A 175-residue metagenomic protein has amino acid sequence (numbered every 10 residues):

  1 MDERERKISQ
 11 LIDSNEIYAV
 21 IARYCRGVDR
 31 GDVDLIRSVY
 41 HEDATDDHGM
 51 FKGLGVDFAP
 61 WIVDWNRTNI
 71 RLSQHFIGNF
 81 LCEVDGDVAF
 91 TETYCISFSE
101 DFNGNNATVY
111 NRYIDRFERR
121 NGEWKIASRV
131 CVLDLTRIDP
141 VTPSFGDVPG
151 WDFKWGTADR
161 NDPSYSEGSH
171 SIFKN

Functional and structural regions predicted by a protein language model:
M1-R30, D34-S38, E42: Short, low-complexity N-terminal intrinsically disordered segments enriched in polar/charged residues
R4, A59-I62, Y94-G104, D139 (+2 more regions): Extracellular/periplasmic carbohydrate-active domains that bind, remodel, or depolymerize complex polysaccharides
N15, R71-S73, N106-T108: Transmembrane beta-barrel outer-membrane domains
V28, Y40, C95-S97, V130-L133: Short beta-strand segments enriched in hydrophobic/aromatic residues within well-folded beta-rich domains
V33-F102: A solvent-exposed, acidic/Ser-Thr-rich amphipathic alpha-helical stretch
H75-I77, T108-I114: Short, surface-exposed coil-to-beta transition loops
F90, R112-S144, W151-T157: Short beta-strand edge/turn micro-motifs at domain boundaries
D147-N175: A hydrophobic membrane-anchoring alpha-helix module
